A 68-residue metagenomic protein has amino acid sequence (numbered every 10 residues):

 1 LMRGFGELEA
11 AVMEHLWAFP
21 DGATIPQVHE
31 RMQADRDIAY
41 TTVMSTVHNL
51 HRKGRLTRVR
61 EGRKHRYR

Functional and structural regions predicted by a protein language model:
L1-M13: Short alpha-helical segments that sit at the start of domains
F5, W17-T24: Short capping segments at the starts of secondary-structure elements
A11-F19, R31: Short amphipathic alpha-helical elements of helix-turn-helix/winged-helix folds
G22-M32: Short acidic, hydrophobic short linear motifs in intrinsically disordered regions
P26, R60-R66: Short, Lys/Arg-rich nucleic-acid/phosphate-binding segment
M44-H48: Short, hydrophobic-biased segments on the C-terminal half of alpha helices that form "recognition helices"
G54: Glycine-centered, phosphate/nucleic-acid-interacting loop/turn motifs that mediate DNA/RNA or nucleotide
